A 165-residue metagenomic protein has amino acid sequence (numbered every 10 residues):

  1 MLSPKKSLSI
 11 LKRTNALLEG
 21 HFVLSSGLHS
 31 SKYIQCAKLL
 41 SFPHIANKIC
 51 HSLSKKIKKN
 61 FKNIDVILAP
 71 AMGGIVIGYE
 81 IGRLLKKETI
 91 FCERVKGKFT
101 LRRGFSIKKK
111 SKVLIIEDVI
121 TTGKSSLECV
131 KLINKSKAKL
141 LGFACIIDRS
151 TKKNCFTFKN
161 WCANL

Functional and structural regions predicted by a protein language model:
L2-L11, V130-L165: PRPP-dependent phosphoribosyltransferase catalytic core
L2-N60: Active-site-facing substrate-recognition patch
K62-A71: Short glycine-rich phosphate-binding loop at a beta-alpha junction
D65, S111, L141: Conserved acidic residues
M72, I77-L114, T122-L127: Short, glycine/charge-rich flexible loops or terminal/linker lids adjacent to PRPP-binding catalytic cores
